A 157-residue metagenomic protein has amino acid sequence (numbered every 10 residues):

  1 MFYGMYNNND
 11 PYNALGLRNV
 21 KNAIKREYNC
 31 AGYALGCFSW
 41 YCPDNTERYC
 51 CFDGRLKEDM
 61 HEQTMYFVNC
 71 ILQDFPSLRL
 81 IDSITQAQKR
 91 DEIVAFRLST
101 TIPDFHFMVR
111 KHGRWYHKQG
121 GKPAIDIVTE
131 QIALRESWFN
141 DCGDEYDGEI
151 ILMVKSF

Functional and structural regions predicted by a protein language model:
F2-D74: Cysteine-nucleophile protease catalytic domains, especially the papain-like/related folds used in DUB/UBL proteases
N9-Y12, M108, E149: Intrinsic disorder/low-complexity detector
A14, A23, A31-A34, A87 (+3 more regions): A sequence-composition feature that detects small, non-aromatic residues
G32-Y33, V94, R114, I151: Generic structural signal for residues positioned in beta-strands
L56-K122: ...with weaker cross-activation on analogous glycine-rich loops/strands in unrelated enzymes
R114-F157: Active-site or metal-binding loop neighborhoods of secreted/extracellular toxin and effector enzymes
